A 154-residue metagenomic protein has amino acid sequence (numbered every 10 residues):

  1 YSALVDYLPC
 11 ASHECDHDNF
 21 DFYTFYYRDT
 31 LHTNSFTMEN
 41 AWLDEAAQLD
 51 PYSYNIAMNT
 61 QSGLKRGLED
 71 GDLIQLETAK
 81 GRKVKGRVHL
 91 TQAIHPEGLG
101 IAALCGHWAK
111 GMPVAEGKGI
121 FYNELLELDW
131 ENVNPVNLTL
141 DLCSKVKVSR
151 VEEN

Functional and structural regions predicted by a protein language model:
Y1-A46: Long, low-complexity segments enriched in small/aliphatic residues
T33-S35, N40-A57, Q61-N154: Long, contiguous, secondary-structure-rich segments that constitute the structural scaffold of globular domains
